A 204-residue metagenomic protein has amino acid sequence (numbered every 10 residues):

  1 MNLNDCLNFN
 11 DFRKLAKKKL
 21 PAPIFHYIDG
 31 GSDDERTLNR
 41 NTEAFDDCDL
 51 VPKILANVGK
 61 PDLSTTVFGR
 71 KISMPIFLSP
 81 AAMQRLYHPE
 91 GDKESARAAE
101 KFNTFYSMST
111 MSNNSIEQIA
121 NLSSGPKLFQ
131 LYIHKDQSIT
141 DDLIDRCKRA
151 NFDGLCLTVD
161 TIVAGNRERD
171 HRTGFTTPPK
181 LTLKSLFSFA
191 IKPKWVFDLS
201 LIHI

Functional and structural regions predicted by a protein language model:
M1-T158: N-terminal capping/small domains of soluble enzymes
E35, K93, E117, R167 (+2 more regions): Hydrophobic alpha-helical segments
D136, K192-K194: Short, solvent-exposed helix-helix connector turns and helix-capping sites enriched in acidic/polar residues
D160-T177, K184-I191: Conserved alpha/beta-domain cores
I202-I204: Conserved small/polar residues in nucleotide/adenosyl-binding loops
